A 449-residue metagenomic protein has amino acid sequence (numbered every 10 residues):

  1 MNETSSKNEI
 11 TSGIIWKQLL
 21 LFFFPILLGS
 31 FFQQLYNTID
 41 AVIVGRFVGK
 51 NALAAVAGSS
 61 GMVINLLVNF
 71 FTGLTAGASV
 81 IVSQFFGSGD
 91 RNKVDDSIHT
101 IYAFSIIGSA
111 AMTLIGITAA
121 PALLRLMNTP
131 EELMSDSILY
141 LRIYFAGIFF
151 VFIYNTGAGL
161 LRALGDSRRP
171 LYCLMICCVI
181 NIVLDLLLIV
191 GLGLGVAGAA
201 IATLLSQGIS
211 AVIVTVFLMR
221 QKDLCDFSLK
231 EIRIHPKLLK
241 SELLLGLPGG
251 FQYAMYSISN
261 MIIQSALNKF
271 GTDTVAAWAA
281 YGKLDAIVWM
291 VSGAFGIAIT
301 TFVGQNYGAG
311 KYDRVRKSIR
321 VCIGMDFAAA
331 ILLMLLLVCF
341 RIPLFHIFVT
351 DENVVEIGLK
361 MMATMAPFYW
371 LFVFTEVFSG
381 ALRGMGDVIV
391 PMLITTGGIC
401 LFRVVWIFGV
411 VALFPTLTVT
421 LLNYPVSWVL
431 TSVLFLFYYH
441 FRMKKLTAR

Functional and structural regions predicted by a protein language model:
M1-F23, V82-G147, G191-L247, V303-F368 (+1 more regions): Short alpha-helical transmembrane segments in multi-pass integral membrane proteins
I10-K50, M62-G77, I81, I106-T113 (+5 more regions): N-terminal transmembrane alpha-helices
L21-D40, I143, Y154, C177 (+5 more regions): Transmembrane helical elements of multi-pass membrane transporters/channels
I26, S30, V42, V80 (+15 more regions): Transmembrane alpha-helix boundary and packing residues in multipass membrane permease domains and related
F31, L35-A54, L124-E131, L187-L194 (+5 more regions): Helix-terminus/linker motif at the lipid-water interface of multi-pass membrane proteins
V48-M62, S137, L141, A200 (+3 more regions): Small-residue hotspots at the loop-to-helix junctions and early N-terminal turns of transmembrane alpha-helices
L53-L114, V151-P170, A277-F340, F372-T395: Small-residue-rich hydrophobic transmembrane alpha-helices
T75, Y144-R162, P170-C178, A199-V214 (+4 more regions): Short runs within selected transmembrane alpha-helices of multi-pass transporters and secretion channels
